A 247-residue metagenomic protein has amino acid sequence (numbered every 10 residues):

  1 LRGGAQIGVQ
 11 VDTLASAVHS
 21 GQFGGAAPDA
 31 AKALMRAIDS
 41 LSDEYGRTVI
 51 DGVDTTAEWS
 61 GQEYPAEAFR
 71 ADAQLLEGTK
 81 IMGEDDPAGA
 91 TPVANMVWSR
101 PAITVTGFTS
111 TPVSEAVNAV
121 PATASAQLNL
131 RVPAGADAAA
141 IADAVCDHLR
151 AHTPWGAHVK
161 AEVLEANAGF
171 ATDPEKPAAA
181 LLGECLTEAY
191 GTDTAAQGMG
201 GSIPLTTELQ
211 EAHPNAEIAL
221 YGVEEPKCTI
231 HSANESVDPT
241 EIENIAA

Functional and structural regions predicted by a protein language model:
L1-D85, A94-P101, A212, N234-E243: Fold-level recognition of mixed alpha/beta catalytic cores in primary-metabolism enzymes, strongest
A5, A124-A126: Hydrophobic core residues within well-ordered beta-strands of beta-rich domains
Q10, L34, F108, V120-A124 (+2 more regions): Zn-dependent metallopeptidase/amidohydrolase metal-coordination segment
L14-S16, S110-P112, R131-G135, A166 (+2 more regions): Short, glycine-/Ser/Thr-/acidic-enriched flexible segments
P87, T91-A119, N129: A structural supersecondary motif
L130-P133, V159-E175: A short beta-alpha structural unit
I141-R150: Short amphipathic alpha-helices in soluble, non-transmembrane regions that often serve as interface/regulatory elements
G169-E188: Short, low-order "capping/linker" segments at domain edges
